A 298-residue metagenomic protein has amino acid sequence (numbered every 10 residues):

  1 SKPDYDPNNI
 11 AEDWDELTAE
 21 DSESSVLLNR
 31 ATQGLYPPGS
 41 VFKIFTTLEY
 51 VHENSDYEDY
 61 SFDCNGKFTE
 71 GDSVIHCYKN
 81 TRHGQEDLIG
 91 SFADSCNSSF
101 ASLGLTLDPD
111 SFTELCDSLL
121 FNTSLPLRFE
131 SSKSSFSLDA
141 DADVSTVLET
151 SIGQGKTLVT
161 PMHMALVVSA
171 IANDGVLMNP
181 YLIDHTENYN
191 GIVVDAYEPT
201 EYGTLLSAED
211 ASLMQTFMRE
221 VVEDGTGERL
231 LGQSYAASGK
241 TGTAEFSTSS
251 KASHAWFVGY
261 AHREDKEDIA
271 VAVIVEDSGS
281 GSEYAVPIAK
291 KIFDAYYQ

Functional and structural regions predicted by a protein language model:
S1-S40, F45-D277: Beta-lactam-recognizing serine transpeptidase/beta-lactamase-like catalytic domain environment
M164, G281-K290: Short, charged, low-complexity patches
V193-T200, I288-Q298: Short, gly/Ser/Thr-rich active-site loops of penicillin-recognizing serine hydrolases
